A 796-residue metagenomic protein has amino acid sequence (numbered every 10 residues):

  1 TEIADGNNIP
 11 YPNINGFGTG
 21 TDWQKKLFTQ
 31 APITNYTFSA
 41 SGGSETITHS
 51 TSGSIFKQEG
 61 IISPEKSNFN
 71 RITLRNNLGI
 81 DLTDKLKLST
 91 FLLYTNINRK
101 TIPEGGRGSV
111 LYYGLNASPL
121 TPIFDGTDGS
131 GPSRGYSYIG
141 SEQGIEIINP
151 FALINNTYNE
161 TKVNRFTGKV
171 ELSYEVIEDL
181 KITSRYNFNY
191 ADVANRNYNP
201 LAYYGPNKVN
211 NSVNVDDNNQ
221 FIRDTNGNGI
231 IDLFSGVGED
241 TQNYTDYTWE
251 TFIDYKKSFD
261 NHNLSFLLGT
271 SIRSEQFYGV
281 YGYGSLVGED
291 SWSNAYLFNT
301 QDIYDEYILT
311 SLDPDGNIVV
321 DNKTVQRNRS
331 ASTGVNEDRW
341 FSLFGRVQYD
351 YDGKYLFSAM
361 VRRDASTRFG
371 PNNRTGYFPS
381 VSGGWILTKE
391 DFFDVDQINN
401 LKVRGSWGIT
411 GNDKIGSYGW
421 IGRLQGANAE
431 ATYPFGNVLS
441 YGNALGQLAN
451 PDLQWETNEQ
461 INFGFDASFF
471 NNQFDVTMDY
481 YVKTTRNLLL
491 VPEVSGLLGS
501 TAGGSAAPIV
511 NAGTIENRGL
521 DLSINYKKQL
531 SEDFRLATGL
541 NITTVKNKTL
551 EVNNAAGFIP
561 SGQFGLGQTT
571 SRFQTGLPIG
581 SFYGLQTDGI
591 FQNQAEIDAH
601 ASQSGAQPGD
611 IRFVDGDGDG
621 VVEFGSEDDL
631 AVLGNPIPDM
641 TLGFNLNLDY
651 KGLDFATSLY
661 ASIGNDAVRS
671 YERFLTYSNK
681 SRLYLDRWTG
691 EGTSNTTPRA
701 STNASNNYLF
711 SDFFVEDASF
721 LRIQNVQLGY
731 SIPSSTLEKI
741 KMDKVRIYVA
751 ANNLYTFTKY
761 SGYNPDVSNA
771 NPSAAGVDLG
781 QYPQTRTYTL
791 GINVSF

Functional and structural regions predicted by a protein language model:
T1-I14, E104, F277-E289, V510 (+4 more regions): Conserved small-residue
T1-K66, L153-N155, S173-E175, T324 (+2 more regions): Residues embedded in well-ordered regular secondary structure
E2-G18, S109-I148, L201-N228, Y278-R329 (+6 more regions): Surface-exposed loop/turn segments flanking beta-strands in extracellular/periplasmic regions
Y11, F151, G205-N207, N214-N219 (+5 more regions): Extracytoplasmic gating/loop element in the C-terminal half of outer-membrane beta-barrel translocons and assembly
K25-I102, Y113, F166-K169: Transmembrane beta-barrel wall of Gram-negative outer-membrane proteins
T29-T48, S54, P150-N197, G236-F259 (+12 more regions): Outer-membrane beta-barrel transmembrane strands
E45-T46, K85, D179, S258-L264 (+9 more regions): Short loop/turn motifs that connect adjacent beta-strands in outer-membrane beta-barrel proteins
I61-R71, D81, L93-T95, T101-G106 (+8 more regions): Small-side-chain secondary-structure face that scaffolds active or pore-lining regions
